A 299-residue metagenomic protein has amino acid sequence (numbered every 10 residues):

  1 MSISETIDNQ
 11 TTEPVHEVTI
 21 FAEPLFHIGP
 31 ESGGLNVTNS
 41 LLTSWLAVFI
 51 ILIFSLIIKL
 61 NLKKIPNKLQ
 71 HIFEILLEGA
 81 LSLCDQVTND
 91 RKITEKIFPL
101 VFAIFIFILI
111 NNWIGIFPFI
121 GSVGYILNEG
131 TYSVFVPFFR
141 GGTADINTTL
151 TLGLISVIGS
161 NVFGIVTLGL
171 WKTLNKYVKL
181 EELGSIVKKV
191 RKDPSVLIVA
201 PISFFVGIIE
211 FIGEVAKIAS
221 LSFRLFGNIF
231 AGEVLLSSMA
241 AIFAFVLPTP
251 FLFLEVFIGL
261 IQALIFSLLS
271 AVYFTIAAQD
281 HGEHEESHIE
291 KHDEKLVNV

Functional and structural regions predicted by a protein language model:
S2-V299: Selective transmembrane helix interface/packing segments
